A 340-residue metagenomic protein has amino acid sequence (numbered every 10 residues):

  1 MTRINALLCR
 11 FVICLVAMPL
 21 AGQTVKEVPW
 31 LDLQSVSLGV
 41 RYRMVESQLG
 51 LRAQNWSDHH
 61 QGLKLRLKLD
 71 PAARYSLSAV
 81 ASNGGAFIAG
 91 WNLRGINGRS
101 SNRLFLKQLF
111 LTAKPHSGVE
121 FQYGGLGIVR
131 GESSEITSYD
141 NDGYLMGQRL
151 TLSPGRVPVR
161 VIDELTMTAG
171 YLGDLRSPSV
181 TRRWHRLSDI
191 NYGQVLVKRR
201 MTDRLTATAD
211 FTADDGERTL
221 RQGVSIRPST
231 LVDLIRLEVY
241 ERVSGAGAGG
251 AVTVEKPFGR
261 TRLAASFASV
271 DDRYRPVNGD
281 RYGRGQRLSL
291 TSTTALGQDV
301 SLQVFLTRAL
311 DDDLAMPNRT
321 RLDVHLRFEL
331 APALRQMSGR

Functional and structural regions predicted by a protein language model:
M1-A6: N-terminal secretory signal peptides that target proteins for export/translocation
C9-P19: Bacterial N-terminal signal peptides
L20-F121, L150, G155-P158, R199-R200 (+2 more regions): Beta-barrel outer-membrane channel/assembly domains of diderm bacteria
T24-S37, R41-M44, R52-D58, A72-S76 (+4 more regions): Signature for the C-terminal beta-barrel architecture of outer-membrane proteins
G62-R66, K107-F110, G147-R149, Y192-L196 (+4 more regions): Membrane-embedded beta-strand positions in outer-membrane beta-barrel channels/transporters
N92-I96, I128-T137: Short acidic, glycine/Ser/Thr-rich loop/turn "cap" segments at secondary-structure junctions
I162, T166-G170, T212, R242-S244 (+1 more regions): Beta-stranded membrane pore/translocator domains
